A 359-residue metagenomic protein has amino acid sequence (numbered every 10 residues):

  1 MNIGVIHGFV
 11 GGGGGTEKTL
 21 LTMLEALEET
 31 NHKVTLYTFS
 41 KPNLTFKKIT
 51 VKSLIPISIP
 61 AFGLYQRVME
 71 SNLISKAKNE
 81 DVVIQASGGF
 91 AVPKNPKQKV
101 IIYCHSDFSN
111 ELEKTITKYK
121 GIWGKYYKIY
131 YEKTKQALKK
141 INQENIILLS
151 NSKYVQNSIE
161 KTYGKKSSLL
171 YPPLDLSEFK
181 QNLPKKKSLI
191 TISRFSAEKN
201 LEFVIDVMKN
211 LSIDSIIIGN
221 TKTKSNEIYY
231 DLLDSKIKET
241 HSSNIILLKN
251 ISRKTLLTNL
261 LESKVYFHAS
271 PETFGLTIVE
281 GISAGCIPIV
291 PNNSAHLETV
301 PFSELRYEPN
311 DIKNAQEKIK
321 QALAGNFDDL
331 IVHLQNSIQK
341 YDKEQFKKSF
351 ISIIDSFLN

Functional and structural regions predicted by a protein language model:
E17-T22, K187, S196-N210, I228: A conserved mid-protein helix/loop that constitutes part of the nucleotide-sugar donor-binding site
T35-F90: Active-site donor-binding segments of glycosyltransferases and PAPS-dependent sulfotransferases
S40-K41, D214-L232: Glycosyltransferase donor-sugar binding loop
V68, A324-N359: A charged, aromatic-enriched C-terminal amphipathic alpha-helix characteristic of glycosyltransferases across folds
A77, Y119-L148, Q156-N157: Membrane-proximal helix-turn-helix segments that form the acceptor-binding/catalytic region of lipid-linked
Y230-I251: Nucleotide-activated donor-binding/catalytic signature segment of Leloir-type glycosyltransferases, i.e., the conserved
L261-T273, C286: Acidic donor-binding loop of glycosyltransferase active sites
F302-K313, K320-F327: Conserved acidic donor-binding segment of nucleotide-sugar-dependent glycosyltransferases
